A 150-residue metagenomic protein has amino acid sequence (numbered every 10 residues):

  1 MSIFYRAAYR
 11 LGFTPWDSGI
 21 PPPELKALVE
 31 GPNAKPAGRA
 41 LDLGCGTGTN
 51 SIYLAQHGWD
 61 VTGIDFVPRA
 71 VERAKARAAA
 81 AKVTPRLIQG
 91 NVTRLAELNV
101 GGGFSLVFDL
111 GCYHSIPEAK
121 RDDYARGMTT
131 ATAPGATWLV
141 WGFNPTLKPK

Functional and structural regions predicted by a protein language model:
M1-L43, T47-G102, I116-K150: Class I (Rossmann-like) S-adenosyl-L-methionine-dependent methyltransferase catalytic domain, capturing the SAM-binding
S105: Conserved acidic residues
F108: A conserved beta-strand element that flanks and buttresses the S-adenosyl-L-methionine
G111, S115: Short catalytic micro-motifs in class I SAM-dependent methyltransferases
